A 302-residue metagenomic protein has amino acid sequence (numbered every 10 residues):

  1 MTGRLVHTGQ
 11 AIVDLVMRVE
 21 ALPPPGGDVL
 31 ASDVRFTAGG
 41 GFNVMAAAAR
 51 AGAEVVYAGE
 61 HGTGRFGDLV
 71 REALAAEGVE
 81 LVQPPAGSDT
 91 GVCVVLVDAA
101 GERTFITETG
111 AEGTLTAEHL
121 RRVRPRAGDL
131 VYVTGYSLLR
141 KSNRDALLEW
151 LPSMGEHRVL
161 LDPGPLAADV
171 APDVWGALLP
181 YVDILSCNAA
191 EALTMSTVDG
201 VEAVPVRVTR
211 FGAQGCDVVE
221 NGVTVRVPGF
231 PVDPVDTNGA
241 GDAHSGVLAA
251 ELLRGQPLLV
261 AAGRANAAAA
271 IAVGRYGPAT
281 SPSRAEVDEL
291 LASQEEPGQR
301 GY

Functional and structural regions predicted by a protein language model:
M1-A11, R71-P85, V97-R226, R300-Y302: Ribokinase/PfkB-type carbohydrate-kinase core domain
M1-E60, R65-E72, C93, D233-P234 (+1 more regions): Glycine-rich phosphate/adenosyl-contacting loop at the front of the ribokinase-like
M1-V6, T197-Y302: Conserved phosphate-binding/catalytic region of the ribokinase-like
V13, M17, R50, V79 (+4 more regions): Generic secondary-structure signature for well-ordered alpha-helical cores
S32-G39, N43, R65, S88-D89 (+6 more regions): Residues at secondary-structure transition points
V34, A58-T63, G78-T90, P205-F211 (+1 more regions): Beta-strand->loop->alpha-helix junctions that form or flank phosphate-binding loops in nucleotide-handling enzymes
G41-M45, G67, L147, L160 (+2 more regions): A general structural signal for well-ordered alpha-helical segments in protein cores
A48, N188, G241: Short, conserved phosphate/pyrophosphate- and ester-handling motifs at nucleotide-, phospho-/glycolipid
